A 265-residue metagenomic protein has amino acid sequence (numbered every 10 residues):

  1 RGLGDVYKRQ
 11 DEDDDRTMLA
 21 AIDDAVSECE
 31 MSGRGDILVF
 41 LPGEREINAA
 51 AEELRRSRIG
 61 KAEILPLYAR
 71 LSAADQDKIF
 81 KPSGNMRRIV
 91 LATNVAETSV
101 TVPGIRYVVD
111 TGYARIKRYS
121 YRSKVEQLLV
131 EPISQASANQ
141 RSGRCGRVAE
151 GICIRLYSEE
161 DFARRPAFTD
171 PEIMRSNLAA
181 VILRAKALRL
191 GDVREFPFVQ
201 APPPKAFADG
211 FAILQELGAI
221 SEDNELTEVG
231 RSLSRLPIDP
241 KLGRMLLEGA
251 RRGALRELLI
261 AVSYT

Functional and structural regions predicted by a protein language model:
R1, D5-M245: P-loop NTPase motor module signature
G243-Y264: Leucine-rich, amphipathic alpha-helical/linker segments
